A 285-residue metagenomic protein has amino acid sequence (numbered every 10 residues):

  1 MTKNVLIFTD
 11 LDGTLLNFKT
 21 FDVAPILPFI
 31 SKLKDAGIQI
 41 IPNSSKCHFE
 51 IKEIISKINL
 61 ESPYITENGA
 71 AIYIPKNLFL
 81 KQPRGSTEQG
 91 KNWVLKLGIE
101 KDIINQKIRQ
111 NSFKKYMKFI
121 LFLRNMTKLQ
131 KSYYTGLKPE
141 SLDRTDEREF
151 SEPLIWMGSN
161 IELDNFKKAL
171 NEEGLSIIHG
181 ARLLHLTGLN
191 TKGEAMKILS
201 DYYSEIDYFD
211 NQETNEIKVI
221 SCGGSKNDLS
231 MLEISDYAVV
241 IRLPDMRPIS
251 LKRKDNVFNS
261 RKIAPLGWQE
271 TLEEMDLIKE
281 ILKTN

Functional and structural regions predicted by a protein language model:
T2, V23, L183-N285: Mg2+-dependent phosphoryl-transfer enzymes with acidic/Ser/Thr/Gly-rich catalytic loops
K3-T20, L232: Asp-based phosphoryl-transfer active-site loop
K3-T9, P25-I38, Y202, E216-I217: A short, Lys/Arg-enriched amphipathic alpha-helix followed by its capping loop at the start of a domain
V23-R124, P244: Active-site phosphate-binding/coordination module
P25, E50-E53, Q130, A195 (+1 more regions): Phosphate- and divalent-cation-binding pockets in alpha/beta enzyme and binding domains that engage nucleotide-derived
K34, N171, E233: Anion (oxyanion) recognition and catalysis
I58-L60, N68, E173, I234-D236 (+1 more regions): Short, structured coil segments at secondary-structure junctions
N111-I220: Conserved acidic, metal-coordinating active-site core of Asp-based, Mg2+-dependent phosphoryl-transfer enzymes
